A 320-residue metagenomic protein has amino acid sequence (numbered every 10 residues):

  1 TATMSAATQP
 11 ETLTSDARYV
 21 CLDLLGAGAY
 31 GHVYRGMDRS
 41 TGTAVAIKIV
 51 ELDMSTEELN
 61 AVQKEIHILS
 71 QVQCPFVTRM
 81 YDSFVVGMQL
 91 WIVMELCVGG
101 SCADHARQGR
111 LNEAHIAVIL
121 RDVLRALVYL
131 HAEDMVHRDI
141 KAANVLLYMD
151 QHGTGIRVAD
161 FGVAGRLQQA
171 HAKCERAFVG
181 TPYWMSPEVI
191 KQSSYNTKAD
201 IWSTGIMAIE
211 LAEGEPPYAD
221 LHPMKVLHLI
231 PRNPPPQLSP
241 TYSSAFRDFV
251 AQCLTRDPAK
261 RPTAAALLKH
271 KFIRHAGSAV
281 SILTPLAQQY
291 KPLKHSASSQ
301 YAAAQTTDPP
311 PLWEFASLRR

Functional and structural regions predicted by a protein language model:
H32: Conserved N-lobe ATP-binding subsite of Hanks-type protein kinase domains, especially the beta3 VAIK lysine
A44, I49-Q73: Conserved N-lobe beta3->alphaC-helix segment of eukaryotic protein kinase catalytic domains
S83: Activation-segment/catalytic-loop signature of the eukaryotic protein kinase fold
G87-S101, H105: Conserved short submotifs of the Hanks-type protein kinase catalytic core that shape the nucleotide-binding pocket
I119-L120: Activation segment signature within eukaryotic-like protein kinase domains
R125-M135: Protein kinase catalytic-loop region centered on the HRD/HxD motif
P258-A259, A265-R320: C-terminal regulatory tails of eukaryotic serine/threonine kinases
